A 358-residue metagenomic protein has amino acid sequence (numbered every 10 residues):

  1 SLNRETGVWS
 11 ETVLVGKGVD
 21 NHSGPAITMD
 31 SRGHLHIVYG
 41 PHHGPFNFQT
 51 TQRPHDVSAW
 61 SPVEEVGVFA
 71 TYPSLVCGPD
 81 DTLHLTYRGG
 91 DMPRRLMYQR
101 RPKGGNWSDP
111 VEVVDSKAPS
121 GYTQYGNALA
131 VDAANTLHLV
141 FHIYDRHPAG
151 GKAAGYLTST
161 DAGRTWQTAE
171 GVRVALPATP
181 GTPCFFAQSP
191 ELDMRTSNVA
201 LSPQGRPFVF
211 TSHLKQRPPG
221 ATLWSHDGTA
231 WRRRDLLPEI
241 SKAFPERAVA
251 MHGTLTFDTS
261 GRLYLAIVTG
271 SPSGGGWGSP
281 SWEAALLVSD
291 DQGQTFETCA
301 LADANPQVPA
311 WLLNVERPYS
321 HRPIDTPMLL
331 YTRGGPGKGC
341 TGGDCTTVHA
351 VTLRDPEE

Functional and structural regions predicted by a protein language model:
S1-E358: Extracellular, repeat-based ectodomains that mediate carbohydrate processing or recognition
